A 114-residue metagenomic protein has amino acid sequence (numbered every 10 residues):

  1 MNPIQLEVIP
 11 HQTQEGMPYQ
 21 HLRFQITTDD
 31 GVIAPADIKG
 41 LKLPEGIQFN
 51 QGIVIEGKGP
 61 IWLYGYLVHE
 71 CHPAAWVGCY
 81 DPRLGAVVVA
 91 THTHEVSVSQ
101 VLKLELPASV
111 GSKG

Functional and structural regions predicted by a protein language model:
M1-N50, Y66-G114: Long, low-complexity, Lys/Arg-enriched
V54-Y64, L84: Gly/Ser/Thr-rich loops at beta-strand to alpha-helix junctions that form or flank small-molecule/cofactor-binding
